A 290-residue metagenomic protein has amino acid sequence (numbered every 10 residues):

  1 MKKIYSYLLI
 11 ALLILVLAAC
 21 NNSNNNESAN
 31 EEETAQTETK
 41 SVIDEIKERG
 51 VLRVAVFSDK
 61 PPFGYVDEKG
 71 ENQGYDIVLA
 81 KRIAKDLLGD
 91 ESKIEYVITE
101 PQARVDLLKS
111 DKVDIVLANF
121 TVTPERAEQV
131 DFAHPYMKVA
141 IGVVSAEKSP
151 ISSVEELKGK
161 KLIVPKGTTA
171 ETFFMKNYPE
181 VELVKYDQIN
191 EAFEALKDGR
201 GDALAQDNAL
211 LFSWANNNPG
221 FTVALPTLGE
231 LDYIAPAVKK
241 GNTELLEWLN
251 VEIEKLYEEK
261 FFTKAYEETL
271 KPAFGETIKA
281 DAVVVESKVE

Functional and structural regions predicted by a protein language model:
V16-A19: C-terminal motif of bacterial Sec signal peptides marking the signal peptidase cleavage site
N21-S23, E31-E32, I77-V78, R82 (+4 more regions): Extended ligand-binding regions for polar small-molecule ligands
E32-V116: Extracytoplasmic small-molecule ligand-binding "clamshell" domains of the periplasmic binding protein/Venus flytrap
T39, I94-D106, S149, V184-E194 (+2 more regions): Short helix-initiation/N-cap motifs at beta->coil->alpha
V51-V56, Q73, V154-T168: Short loop->beta-strand "edge-of-pocket" segments that line small-molecule binding or catalytic clefts across diverse
S58, M137-S145, N208, F212-I253 (+1 more regions): Periplasmic-binding protein-like
K81, K93-E156: Acidic, polar ligand-binding/catalytic clefts
A103, F120-E128, F173-K176, N190 (+1 more regions): A ligand-binding cleft/hinge motif common to bilobed small-molecule-binding domains
